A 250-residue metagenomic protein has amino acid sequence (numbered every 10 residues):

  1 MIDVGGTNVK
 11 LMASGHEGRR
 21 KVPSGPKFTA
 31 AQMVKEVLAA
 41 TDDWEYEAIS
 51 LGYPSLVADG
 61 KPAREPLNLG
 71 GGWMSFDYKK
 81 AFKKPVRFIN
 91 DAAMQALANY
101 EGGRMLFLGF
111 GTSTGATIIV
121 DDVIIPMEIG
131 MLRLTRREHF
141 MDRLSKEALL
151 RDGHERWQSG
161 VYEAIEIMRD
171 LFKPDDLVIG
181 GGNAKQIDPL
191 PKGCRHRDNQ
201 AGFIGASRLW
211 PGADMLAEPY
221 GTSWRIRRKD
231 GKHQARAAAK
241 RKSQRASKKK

Functional and structural regions predicted by a protein language model:
M1-D3, A48-S50, M105-G109, V178: Short glycine-aspartate micro-motif
M1-K35, V123-R151: Short glycine-rich, Thr/Ser-proximal phosphate-binding strand/loop in the N-terminal lobe of ATP-dependent enzymes
N8, M168-N199: Glycine-rich phosphate-binding loops at beta-strand->alpha-helix junctions
V9-A13, S55, L97, T114-I119 (+1 more regions): Short beta-strand scaffold segments in enzyme catalytic cores
G25-S50, P54-R104, R143, K192-S207 (+1 more regions): Glycine-rich phosphate-binding loop and adjoining helix at the ATP-binding site of ATP-dependent phosphoryl-transfer
G103-L106, F110-L134: Anionic-ligand binding region
W157-D170: A short, acidic, amphipathic alpha-helical segment used as a generic capping/interface helix at domain edges
T222-K250: Polybasic, lysine-enriched low-complexity intrinsically disordered terminal tails
